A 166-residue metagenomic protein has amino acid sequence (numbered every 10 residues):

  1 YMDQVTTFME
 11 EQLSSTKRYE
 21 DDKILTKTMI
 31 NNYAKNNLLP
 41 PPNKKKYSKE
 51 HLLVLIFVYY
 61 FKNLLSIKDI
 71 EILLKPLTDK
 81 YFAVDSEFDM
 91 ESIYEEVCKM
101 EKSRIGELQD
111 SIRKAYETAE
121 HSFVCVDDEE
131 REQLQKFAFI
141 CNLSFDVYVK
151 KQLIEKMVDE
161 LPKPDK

Functional and structural regions predicted by a protein language model:
Y1-Y81: Basic helix-turn-helix/winged-helix DNA-binding cores and closely related short helical interaction motifs
K80-K166: Intrinsically disordered, low-complexity, charge-dense segments enriched in Lys/Arg and Glu/Asp interspersed
